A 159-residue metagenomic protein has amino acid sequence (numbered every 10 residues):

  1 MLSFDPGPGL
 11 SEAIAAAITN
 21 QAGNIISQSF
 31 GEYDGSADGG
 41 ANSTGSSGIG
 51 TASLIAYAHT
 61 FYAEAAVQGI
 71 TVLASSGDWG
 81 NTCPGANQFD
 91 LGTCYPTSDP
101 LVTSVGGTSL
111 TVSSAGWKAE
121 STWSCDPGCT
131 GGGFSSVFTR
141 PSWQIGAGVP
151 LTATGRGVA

Functional and structural regions predicted by a protein language model:
M1-G107, G131-A159: Substrate-binding/charge-relay-adjacent region of secreted/lumenal peptidase catalytic domains
T93, L110-V137: Surface-exposed loop and adjacent secondary-structure segments within mature catalytic domains
